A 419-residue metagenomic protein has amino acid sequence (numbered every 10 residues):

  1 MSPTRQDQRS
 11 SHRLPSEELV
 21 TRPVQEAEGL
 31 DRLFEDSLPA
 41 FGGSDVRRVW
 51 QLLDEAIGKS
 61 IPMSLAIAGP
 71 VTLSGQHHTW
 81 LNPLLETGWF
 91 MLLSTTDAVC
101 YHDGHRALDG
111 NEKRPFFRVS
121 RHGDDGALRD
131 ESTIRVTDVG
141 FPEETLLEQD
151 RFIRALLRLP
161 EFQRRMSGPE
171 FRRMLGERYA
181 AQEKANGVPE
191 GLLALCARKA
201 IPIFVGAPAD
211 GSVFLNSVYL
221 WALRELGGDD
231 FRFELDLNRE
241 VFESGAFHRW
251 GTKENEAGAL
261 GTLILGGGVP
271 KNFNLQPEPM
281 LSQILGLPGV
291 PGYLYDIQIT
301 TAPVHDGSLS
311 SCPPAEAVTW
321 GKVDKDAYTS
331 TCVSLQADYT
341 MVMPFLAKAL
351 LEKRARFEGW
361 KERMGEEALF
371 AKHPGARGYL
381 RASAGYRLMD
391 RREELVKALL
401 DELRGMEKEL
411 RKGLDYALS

Functional and structural regions predicted by a protein language model:
S2-L38, L108-S212, K348-K361: Cap/lid and interdomain-hinge subdomains that line or gate substrate/regulatory clefts in soluble alpha/beta enzymes
S2-P15, S44, A259, Q283-S419: C-terminal functional extensions of proteins
R5-D7, S11-P83, F90: N-terminal glycine-/serine-/threonine-rich phosphate-binding loop
A27-D45, L220-N238, L260, L265-G267: Acidic/glycine-enriched edge-of-secondary-structure segments
M63-L73, L93, F204-P208, G228-L309: Glycine-rich anion-binding loop/nest that anchors nucleotide
G75-T79, G104-G110, L215-Y219, N274-P277 (+1 more regions): Short acidic, glycine/serine/threonine-rich loops at helix termini
H78-W89, A107-V119, L220-A222, E278-L287 (+1 more regions): A glycine- and small-aliphatic-rich helix-loop capping segment at beta-alpha/alpha-beta transitions that lines
V99-D103, G211-S212, P303-D306: Short gly/pro/ser/thr-enriched loop/turn and capping motifs at secondary-structure boundaries
